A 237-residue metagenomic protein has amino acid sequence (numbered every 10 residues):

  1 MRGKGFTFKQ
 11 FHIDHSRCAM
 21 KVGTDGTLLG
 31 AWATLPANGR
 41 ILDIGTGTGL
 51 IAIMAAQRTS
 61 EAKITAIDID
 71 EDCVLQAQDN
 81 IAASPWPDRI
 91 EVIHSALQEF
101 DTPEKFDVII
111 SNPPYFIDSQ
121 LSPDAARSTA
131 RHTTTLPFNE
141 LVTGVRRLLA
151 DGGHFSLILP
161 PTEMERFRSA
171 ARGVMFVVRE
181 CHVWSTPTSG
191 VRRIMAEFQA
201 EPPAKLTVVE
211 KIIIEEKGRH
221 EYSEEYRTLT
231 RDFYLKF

Functional and structural regions predicted by a protein language model:
M1-P36: Class I SAM-dependent transferase core
H12, K63, R89-E91, F176-R179: Conserved beta-strand segments of alpha/beta enzyme cores
D14, C18, L136-V191: Conserved Class I SAM-dependent methyltransferase catalytic core
M20-V22, G47-T48, T188-S189: Short glycine/threonine-rich catalytic loop with a Thr-x-Gly-x-Asp
L29, N112, L141, F198: Residue-level signal for inorganic ion chemistry
A31-S111, I117-S122: Conserved SAM/SAH cofactor-binding pocket of Class I
P113-E140, G144: Mobile active-site "lid"/loop adjacent to the S-adenosyl-L-methionine
G190-F237: SAM/dcSAM-binding transferase cores
